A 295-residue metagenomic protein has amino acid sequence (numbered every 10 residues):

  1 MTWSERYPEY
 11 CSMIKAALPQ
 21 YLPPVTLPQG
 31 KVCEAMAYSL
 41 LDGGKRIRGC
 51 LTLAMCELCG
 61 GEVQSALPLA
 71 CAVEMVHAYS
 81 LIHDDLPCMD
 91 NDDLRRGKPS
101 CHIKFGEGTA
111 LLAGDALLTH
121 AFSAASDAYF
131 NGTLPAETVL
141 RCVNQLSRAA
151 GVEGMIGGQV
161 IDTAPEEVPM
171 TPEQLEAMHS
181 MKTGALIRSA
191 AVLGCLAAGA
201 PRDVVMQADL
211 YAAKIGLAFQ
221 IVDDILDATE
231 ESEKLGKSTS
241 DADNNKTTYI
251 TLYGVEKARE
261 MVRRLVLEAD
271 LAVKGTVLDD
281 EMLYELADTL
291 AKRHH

Functional and structural regions predicted by a protein language model:
M1-H295: All-alpha prenyltransferase/terpene-synthase fold signal
